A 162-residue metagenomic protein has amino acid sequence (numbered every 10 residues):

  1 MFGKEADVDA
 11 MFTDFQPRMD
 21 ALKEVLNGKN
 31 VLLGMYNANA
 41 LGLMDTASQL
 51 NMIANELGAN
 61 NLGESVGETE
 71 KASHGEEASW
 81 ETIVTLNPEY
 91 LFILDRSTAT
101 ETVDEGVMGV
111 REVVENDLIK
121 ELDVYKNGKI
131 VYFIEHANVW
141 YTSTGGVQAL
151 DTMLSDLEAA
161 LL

Functional and structural regions predicted by a protein language model:
M1-A40, K129, V139-L162: Extracytoplasmic substrate-binding proteins
M11, G67-A72, M108-G109: Short, flexible loop segments at the rims of nucleotide/cofactor-binding pockets, characterized by
L26, I93-L162: Structured C-terminal subdomain patch of bacterial secreted/periplasmic proteins
N30-Y36, E64-S65, L91-D95: Short, conserved beta-strand edge motifs with alternating hydrophobic and charged residues
N37-L41, E68-E70, A99: Short, catalytically relevant binding-site loops at active-site mouths
L43-H74, N138: Alpha-helical, coiled-coil/dimerization segments enriched in small aliphatic residues
G75-V84, E115-L118: A short, acidic, amphipathic alpha-helical segment used as a generic capping/interface helix at domain edges
I83, N87-F92: Proline-aspartate-enriched helix->loop->beta-strand connector
